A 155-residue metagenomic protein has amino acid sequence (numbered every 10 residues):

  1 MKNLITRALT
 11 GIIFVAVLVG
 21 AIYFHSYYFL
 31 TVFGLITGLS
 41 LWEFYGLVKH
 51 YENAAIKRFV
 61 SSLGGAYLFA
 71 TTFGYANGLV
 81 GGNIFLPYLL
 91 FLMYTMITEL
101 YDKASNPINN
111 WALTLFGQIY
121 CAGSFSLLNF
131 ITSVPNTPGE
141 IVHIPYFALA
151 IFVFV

Functional and structural regions predicted by a protein language model:
M1-V155: Membrane-embedded alpha-helical bundles of polytopic integral membrane proteins
